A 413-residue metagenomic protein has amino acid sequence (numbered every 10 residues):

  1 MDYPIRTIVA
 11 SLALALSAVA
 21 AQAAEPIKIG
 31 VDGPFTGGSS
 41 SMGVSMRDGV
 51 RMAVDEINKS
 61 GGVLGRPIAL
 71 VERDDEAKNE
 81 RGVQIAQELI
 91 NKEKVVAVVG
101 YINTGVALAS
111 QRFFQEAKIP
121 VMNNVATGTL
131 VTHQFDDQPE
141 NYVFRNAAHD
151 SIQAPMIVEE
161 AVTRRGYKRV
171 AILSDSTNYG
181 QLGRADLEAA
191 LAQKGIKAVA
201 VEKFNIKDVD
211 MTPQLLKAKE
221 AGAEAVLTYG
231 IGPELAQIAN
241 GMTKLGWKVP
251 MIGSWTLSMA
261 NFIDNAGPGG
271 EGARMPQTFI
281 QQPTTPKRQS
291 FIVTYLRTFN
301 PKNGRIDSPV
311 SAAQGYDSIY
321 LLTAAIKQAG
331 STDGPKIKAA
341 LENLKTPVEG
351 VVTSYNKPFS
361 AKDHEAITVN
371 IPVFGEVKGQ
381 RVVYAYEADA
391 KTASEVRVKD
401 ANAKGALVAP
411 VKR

Functional and structural regions predicted by a protein language model:
D2-P4, I8, L14, A23-R413: Extracytosolic ligand-binding ectodomains
A18-A20: N-terminal signal peptide c-region/cleavage motif recognized by signal peptidases
